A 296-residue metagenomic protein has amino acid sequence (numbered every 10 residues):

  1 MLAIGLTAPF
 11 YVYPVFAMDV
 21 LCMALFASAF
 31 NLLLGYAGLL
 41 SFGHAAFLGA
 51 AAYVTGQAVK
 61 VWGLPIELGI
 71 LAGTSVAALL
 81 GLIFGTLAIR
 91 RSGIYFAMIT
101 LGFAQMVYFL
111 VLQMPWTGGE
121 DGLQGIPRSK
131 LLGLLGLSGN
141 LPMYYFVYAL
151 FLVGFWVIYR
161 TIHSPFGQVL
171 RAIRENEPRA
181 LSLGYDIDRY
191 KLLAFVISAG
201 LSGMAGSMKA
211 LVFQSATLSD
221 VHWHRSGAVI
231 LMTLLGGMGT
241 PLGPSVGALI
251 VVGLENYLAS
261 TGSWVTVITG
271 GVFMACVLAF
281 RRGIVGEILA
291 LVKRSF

Functional and structural regions predicted by a protein language model:
M1-L2, G122-G125, I173-P178, S182-Y190 (+1 more regions): Cytosolic-side transmembrane-helix boundaries in multi-pass membrane proteins
M1-P9, V147-V157, F273-V277: Hydrophobic core of alpha-helical transmembrane segments in multi-pass integral membrane proteins
L2, M23, A52-Y53, T74-A78 (+8 more regions): Residue-level recognition of pore/gate-forming positions within transmembrane alpha-helices of multi-pass
G5, F10-V61, T86-F96, A172 (+2 more regions): Single transmembrane alpha-helix segments in multi-pass membrane proteins
A45, L71, K191-A279: Transmembrane alpha-helical segments in multi-pass inner-membrane proteins
T55, W62-Q105, V246-A248: Alpha-helical transmembrane segments within multi-pass membrane transporters and channels
F103-L137, G167, Q214, V285-L289: Extracellular/periplasmic helix-loop junction at the C-terminal end of a transmembrane helix in multi-pass membrane
S138-T217: Helix-loop-helix "hairpin" substructures at the membrane interface of multi-pass membrane proteins
